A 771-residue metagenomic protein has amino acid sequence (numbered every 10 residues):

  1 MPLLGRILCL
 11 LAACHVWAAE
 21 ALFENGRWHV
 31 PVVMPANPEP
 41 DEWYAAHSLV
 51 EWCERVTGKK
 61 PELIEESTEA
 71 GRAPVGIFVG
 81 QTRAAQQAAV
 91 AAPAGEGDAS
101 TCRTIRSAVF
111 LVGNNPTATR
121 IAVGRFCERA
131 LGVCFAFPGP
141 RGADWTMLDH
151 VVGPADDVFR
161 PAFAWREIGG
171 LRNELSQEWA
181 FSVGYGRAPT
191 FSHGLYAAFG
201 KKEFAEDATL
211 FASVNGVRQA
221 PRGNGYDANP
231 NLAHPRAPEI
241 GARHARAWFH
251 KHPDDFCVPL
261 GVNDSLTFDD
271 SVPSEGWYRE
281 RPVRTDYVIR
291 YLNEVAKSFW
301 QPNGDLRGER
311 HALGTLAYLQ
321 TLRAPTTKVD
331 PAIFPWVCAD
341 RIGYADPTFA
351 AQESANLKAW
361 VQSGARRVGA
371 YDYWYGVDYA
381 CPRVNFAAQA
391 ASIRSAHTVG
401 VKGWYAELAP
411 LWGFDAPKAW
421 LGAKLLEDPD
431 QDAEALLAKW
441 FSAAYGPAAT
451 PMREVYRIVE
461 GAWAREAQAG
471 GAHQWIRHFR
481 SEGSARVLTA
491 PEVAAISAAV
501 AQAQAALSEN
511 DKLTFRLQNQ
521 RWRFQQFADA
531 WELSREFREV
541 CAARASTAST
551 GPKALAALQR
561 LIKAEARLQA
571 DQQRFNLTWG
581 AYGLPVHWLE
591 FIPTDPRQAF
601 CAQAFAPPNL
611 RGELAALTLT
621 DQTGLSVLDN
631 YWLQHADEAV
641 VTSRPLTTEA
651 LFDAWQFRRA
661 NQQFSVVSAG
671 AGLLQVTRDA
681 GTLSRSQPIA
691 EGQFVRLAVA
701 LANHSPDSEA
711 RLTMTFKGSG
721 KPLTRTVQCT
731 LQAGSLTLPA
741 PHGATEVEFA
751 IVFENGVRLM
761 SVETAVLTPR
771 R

Functional and structural regions predicted by a protein language model:
W28, N37-P40, A45-S48, W52-E54 (+5 more regions): Feature activates predominantly on carbohydrate-active enzymes
E62-A92: Short, well-ordered secondary-structure micro-motifs within conserved domains or adaptor modules
A233-E239, A247, G343, Q352-G461 (+2 more regions): Structured mid-domain segments that build the active-site/substrate or prosthetic-cofactor binding neighborhood
L313-R341, A380-F386, W412-A419, D529-E532: Substrate-binding cleft/loops of secretory-pathway carbohydrate-active enzymes
L425-L651, W655-F657, S665, A669 (+2 more regions): Catalytic domains of carbohydrate-active enzymes that cleave complex glycans
P645-F652, F657, G681-D707, A733-A740 (+2 more regions): Extra-cytoplasmic beta-strand recognition segments
E709, K717-T745, V752-V757: Extracellular carbohydrate recognition and processing domains and analogous Trp-centered ligand-binding platforms
V752-P769: Extracellular carbohydrate recognition
